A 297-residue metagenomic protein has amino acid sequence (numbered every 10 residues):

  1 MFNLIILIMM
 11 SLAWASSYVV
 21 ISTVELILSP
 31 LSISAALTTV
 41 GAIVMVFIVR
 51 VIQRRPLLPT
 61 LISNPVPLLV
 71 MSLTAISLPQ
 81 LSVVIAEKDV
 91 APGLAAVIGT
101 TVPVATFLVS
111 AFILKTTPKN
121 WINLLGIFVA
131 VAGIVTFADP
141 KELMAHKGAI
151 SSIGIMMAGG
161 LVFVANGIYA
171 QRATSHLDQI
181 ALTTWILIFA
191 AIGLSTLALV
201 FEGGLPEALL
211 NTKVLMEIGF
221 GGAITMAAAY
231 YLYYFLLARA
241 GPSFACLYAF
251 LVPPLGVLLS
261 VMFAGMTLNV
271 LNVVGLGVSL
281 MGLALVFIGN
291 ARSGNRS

Functional and structural regions predicted by a protein language model:
M1-A35, I85, A145-R172, I192-L194 (+1 more regions): Glycine-/small-residue-enriched transmembrane alpha-helix faces in small-molecule transporters and effluxers
M1-L4, I27-A35, T60-V66, D139-V162 (+2 more regions): Juxtamembrane helix-entry segments on the extracytoplasmic side of multipass membrane proteins
F2, S11, S34-A36, I76 (+4 more regions): Helix-helix packing/entry segments at the starts of transmembrane helices
I6-L7, L68-S72, V84, A96 (+7 more regions): Residue-level signature of transmembrane alpha-helical cores of multipass secondary-active transporters and flippases
A13, S17-Y18, V49-G99, T136 (+1 more regions): Specific transmembrane alpha-helical segments of multi-pass solute transporters/efflux pumps, especially DMT/EamA
I27-L78, P103-V109, L161-Y169, T183-E202 (+4 more regions): Transmembrane alpha-helices of multi-pass small-molecule transport proteins
M45, T101, V109, K119-K141 (+4 more regions): Hydrophobic transmembrane alpha-helices of multi-pass small-molecule transport proteins
S63-V70, P118-A130, L177-I186: Cytoplasmic-side transmembrane-helix entry/capping segments in multi-pass membrane proteins
